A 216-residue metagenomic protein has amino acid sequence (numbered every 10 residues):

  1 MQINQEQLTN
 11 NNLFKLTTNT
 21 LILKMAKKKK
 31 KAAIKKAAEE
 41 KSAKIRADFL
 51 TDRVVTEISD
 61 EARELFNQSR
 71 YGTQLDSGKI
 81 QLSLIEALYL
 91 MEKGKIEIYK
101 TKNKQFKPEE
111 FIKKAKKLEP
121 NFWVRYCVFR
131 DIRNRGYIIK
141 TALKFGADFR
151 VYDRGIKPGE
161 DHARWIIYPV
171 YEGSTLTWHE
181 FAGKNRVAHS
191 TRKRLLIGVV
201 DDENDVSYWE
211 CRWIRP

Functional and structural regions predicted by a protein language model:
M1-K24: N-terminal amphipathic/basic-hydrophobic helices that include classical n-h-c signal peptides and signal-anchor
L13, L21-P216: Long Lys/Arg-rich low-complexity intrinsically disordered regions in nucleic-acid-associated proteins
